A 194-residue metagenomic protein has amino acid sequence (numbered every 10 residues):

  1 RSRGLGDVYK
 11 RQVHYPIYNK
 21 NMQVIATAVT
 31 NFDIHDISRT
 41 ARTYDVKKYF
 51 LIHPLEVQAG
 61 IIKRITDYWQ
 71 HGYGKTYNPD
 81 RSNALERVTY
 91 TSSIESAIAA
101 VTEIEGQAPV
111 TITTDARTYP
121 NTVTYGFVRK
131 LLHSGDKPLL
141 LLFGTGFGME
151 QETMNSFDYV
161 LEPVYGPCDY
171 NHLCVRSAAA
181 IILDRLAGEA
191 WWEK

Functional and structural regions predicted by a protein language model:
R1-Y9: Single conserved hydrophobic/aromatic residue that forms the stacking wall/gate of nucleotide- or nucleobase-binding
Q12-N19: Short polar catalytic/cofactor-binding loops
K20-D33: Short, glycine-rich nucleotide/cofactor-binding loops
N31-D45: Histidine-anchored nucleotide/phosphate-binding helix
V46-P54: Short beta-strand segments at enzyme active-site cores
Y49, T111, Y159-L161: Short, well-ordered beta-strand core segments
I62-G148: S-adenosyl-L-methionine/SAH cofactor-binding core of RNA-modifying enzymes
F147-K194: Structured adenosyl-cofactor binding patch, chiefly the S-adenosyl-L-methionine
